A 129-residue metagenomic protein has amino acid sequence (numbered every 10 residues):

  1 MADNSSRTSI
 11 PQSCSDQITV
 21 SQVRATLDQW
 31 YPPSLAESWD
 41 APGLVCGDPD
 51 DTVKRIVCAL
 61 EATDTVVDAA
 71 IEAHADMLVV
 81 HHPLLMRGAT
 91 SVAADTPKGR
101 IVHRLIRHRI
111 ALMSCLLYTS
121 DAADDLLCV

Functional and structural regions predicted by a protein language model:
A2-S120: Active-site catalytic microenvironments in core metabolic enzymes, especially phosphate/sugar-handling
Y118-V129: Single conserved hydrophobic/aromatic residue that forms the stacking wall/gate of nucleotide- or nucleobase-binding
